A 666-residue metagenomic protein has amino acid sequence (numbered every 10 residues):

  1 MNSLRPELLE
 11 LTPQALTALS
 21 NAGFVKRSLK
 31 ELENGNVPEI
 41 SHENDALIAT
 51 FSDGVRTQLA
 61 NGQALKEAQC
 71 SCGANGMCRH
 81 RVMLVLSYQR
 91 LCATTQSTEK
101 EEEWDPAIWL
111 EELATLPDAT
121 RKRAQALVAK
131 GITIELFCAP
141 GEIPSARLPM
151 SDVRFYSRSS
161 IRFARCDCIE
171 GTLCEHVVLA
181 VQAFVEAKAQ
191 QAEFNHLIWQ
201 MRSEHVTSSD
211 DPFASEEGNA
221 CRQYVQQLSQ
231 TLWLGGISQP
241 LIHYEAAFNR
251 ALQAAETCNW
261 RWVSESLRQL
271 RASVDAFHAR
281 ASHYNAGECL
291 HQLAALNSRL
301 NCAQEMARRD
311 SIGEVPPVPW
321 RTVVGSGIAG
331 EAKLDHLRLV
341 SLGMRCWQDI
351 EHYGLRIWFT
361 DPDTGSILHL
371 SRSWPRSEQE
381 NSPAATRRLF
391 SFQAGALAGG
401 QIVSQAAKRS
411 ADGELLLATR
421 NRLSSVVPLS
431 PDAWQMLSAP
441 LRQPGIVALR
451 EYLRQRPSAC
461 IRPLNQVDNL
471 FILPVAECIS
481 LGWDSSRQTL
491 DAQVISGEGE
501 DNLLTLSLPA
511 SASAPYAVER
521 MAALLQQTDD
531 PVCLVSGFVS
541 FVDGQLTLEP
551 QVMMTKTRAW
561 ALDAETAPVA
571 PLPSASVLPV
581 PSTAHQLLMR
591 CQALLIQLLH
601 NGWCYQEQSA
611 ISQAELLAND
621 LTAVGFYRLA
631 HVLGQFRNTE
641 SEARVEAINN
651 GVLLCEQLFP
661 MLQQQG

Functional and structural regions predicted by a protein language model:
M1-G666: Long, low-complexity, compositionally biased intrinsically disordered regions
